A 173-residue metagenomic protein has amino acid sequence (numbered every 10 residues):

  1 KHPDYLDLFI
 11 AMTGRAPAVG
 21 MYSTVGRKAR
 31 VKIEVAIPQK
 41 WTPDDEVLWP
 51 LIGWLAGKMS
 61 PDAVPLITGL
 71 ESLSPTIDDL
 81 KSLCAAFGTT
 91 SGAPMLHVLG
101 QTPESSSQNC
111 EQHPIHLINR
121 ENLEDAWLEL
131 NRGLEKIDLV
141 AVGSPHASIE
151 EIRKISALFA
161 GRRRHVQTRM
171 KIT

Functional and structural regions predicted by a protein language model:
K1-T173: Non-transmembrane, aqueous-exposed alpha-helical and coiled segments at domain scale
